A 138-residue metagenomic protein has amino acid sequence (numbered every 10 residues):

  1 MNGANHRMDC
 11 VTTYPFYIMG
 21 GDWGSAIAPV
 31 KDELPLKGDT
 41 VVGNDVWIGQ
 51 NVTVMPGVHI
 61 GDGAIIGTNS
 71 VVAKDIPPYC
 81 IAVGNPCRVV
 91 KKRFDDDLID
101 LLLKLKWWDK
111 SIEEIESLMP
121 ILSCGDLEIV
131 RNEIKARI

Functional and structural regions predicted by a protein language model:
M1-P56: Flexible, glycine/small-residue-enriched loop-and-beta-strand segment within the central core of proteins
A4-N5, I76, K92-R93: Conserved catalytic-core motifs of eukaryotic protein kinase domains, centered on the activation segment
G38, G43-N44, Q50-N51, P56 (+4 more regions): Short, well-ordered coil/turn residues that connect adjacent beta-strands
R88-I99: Extended hydrophobic/aromatic segments used for targeting, binding, or gating
K106-G125: Leloir-type glycosyltransferase catalytic cores
L122-I138: C-terminal amphipathic helix plus adjacent low-complexity, charged tail appended to glycosyltransferase catalytic
